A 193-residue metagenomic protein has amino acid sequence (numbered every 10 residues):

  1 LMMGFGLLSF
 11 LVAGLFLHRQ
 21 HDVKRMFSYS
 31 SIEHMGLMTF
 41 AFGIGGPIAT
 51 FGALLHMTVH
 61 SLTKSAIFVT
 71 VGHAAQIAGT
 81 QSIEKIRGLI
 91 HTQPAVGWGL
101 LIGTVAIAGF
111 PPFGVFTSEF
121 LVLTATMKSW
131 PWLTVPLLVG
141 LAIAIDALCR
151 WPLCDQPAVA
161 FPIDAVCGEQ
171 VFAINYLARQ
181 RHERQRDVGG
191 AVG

Functional and structural regions predicted by a protein language model:
L1-D155: Hydrophobic transmembrane alpha-helices and their helix-loop junctions in integral membrane proteins
Q93-V96, L148-R184, G189-G193: Cytoplasmic/organellar membrane-interface segments at the starts of transmembrane helices in multi-pass inner-membrane
